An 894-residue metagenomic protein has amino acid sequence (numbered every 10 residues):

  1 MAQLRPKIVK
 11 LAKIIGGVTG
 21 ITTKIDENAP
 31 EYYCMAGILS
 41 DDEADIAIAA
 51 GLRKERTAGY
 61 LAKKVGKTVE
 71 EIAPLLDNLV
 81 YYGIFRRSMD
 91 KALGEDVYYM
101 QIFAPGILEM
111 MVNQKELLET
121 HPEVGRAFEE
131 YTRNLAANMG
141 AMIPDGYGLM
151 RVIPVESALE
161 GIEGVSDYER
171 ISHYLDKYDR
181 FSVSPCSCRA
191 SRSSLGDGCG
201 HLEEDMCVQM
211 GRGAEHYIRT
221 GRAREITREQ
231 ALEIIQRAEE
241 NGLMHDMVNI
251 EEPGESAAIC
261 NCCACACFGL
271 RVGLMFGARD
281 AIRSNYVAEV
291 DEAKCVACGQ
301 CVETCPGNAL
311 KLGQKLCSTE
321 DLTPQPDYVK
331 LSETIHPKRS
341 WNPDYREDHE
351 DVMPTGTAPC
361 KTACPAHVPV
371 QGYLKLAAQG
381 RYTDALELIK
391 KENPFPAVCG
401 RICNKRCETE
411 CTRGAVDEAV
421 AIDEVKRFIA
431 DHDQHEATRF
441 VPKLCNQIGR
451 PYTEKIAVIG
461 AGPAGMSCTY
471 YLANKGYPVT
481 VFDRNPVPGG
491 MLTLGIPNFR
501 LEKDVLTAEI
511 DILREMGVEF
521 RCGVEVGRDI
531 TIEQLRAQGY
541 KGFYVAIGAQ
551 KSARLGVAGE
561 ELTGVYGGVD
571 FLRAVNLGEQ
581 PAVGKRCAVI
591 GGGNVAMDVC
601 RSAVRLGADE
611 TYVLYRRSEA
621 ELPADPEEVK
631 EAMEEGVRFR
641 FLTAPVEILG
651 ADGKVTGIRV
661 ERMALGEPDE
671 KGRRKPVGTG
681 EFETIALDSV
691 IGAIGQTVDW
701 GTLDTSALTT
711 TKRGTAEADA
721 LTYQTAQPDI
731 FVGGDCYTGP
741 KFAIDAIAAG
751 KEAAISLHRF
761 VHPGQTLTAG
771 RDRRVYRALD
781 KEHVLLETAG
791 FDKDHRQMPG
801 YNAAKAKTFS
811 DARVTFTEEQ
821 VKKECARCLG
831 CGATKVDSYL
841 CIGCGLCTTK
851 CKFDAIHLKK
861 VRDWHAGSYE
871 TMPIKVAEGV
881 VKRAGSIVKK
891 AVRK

Functional and structural regions predicted by a protein language model:
G37, K67, D246-I259, M275-T304 (+13 more regions): Ferredoxin-like iron-sulfur electron-transfer modules
V80-K91, L310-K311, I856: A short, conserved structural fragment
G94-T132, E878: Short, amphipathic alpha-helical interaction segments positioned at domain boundaries
G307-K361, L374, V420-I422, K426-K455 (+12 more regions): Flanking helices and flexible, charged tails adjoining ferredoxin-like Fe-S electron-transfer domains in multi-subunit
V368-Q371, A377-A378, A419-D423, V458-V526 (+4 more regions): Beta1-alpha1 glycine-rich phosphate/pyrophosphate-binding loop at the start of Rossmann-like nucleotide-binding domains
I429-R450, A508-R528, S552-L606, T710-A726: Glycine-rich dinucleotide-binding loop and its adjacent helix/turn
E561-K585, P668-P740: FAD-site-proximal beta/loop scaffold in flavoenzymes
V599, C736-G764: A conserved FAD-binding loop/helix module that cradles the flavin
